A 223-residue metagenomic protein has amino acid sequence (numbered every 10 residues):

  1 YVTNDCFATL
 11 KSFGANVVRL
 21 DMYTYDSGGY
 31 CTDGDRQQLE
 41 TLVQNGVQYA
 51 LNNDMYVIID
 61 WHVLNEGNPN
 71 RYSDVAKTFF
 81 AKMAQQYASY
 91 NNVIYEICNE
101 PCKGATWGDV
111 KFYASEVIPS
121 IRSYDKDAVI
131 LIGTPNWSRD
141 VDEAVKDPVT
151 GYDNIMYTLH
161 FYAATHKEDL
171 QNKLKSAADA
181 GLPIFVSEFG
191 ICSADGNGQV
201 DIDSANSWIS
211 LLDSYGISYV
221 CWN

Functional and structural regions predicted by a protein language model:
Y1, C6-S12, D140, D147 (+1 more regions): Proteins with a high burden of low-complexity, intrinsically disordered sequence enriched in S/T/G/P/A and R, requiring
V2-E66, S73-T78, K82, Q86 (+2 more regions): Aromatic-lined substrate-binding rim segments of carbohydrate-active enzymes
D26-Y30, E66-N68, K103-A105, S193-D195: A short acidic, helix-capping loop that chelates divalent metal ions and anchors anionic groups
S73, K77-I94, C98-N223: Extracellular glycoside hydrolase catalytic/binding regions
